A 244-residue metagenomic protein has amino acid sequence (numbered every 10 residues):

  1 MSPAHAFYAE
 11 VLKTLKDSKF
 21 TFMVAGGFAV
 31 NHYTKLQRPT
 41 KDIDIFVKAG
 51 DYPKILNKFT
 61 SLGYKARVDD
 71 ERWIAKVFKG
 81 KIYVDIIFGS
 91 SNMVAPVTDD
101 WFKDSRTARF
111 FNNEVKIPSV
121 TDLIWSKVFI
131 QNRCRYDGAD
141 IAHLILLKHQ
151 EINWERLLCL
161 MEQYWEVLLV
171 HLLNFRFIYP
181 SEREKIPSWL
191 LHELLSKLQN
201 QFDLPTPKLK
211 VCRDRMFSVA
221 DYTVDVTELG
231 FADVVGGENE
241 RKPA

Functional and structural regions predicted by a protein language model:
M1-V24: Helical scaffold of the NTase/Pol beta-like nucleotidyltransferase catalytic core
A4, K13-L15, V47-G50, K54-K65: N-terminal functional module detector in eukaryotic proteins
G26, N31-I55, F59, S119 (+1 more regions): Catalytic metal-binding acidic patch
T34-K35, F78, Y164: Short Asp/Glu-rich motifs
K41-D42, Y64, D85-I86, K103 (+1 more regions): Short, hinge-like loop/turn segments at secondary-structure boundaries
T60-D100: Conserved catalytic core of two-metal-ion nucleotidyltransferases
P96-A244: Catalytic cores of NTP-dependent nucleotidyl/adenyl transfer enzymes across multiple folds
